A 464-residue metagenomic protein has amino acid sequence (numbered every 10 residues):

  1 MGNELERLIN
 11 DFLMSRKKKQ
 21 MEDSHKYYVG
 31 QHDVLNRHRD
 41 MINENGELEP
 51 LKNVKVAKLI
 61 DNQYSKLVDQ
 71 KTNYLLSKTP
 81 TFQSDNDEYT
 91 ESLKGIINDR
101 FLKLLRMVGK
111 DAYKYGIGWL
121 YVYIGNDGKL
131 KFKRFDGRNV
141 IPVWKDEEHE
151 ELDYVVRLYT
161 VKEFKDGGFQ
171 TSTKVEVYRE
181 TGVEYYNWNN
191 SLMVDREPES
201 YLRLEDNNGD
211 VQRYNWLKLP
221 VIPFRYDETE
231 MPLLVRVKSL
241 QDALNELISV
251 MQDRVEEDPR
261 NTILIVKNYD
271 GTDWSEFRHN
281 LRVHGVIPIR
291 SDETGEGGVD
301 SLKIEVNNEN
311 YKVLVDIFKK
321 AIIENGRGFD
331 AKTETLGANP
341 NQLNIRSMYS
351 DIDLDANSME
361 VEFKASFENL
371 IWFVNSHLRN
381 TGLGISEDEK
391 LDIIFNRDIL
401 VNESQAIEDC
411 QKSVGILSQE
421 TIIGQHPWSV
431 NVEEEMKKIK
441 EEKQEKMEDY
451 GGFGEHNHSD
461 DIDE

Functional and structural regions predicted by a protein language model:
M1-F135, N139-V140, H149, D461-E464: Extended, helix-rich architectural segments
V68-L76, K114-G118, R236-R254, G424: Short, hydrophobic/amphipathic alpha-helical patches that form generic packing surfaces within helical domains
D85-Y89, L93-L104, A112, R236 (+6 more regions): Short amphipathic alpha-helical segments
Y89-L93, G297-D300, Y349: A short, surface-exposed helix-loop junction/capping segment
K114, W119-T229: Extended, regular secondary-structure scaffolds
Y123, L158-Y159, L247, E305 (+1 more regions): Structured loops at beta-to-helix junctions and adjacent beta-edge loops in soluble globular domains
L202-N344: Extended, charged amphipathic alpha-helical segments
E276-T294, N310-V313, I317-E464: C-terminal helix-loop subdomains that flank or include functional centers
